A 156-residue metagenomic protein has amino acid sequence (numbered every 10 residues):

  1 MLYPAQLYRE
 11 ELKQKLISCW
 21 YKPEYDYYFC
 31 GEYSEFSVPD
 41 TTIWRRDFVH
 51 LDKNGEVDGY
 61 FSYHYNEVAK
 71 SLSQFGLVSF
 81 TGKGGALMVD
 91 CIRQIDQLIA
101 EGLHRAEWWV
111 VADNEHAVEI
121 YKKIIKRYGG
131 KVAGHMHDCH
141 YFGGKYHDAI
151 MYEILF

Functional and structural regions predicted by a protein language model:
M1-P39: A short, well-structured alpha-helix characteristic of acyl/acetyltransferase catalytic modules
D26-G84, L155: Acetyl-CoA-dependent GNAT
R45, H147-M151: Short hydrophobic/aromatic beta-strand or adjacent loop that forms the aromatic wall/cage of a ligand/substrate-binding
K83-A100, V118-K123: Conserved acetyl-CoA-binding loop-helix of GNAT-fold acetyltransferases
E107-K122, C139-H140: Conserved beta-strand-loop-alpha-helix junction that forms the acyl-donor binding cleft
W109-V110, R127-K145: Conserved catalytic-core motifs of GNAT/GCN5-like acyltransferases
Y121-K126, Y152: Conserved active-site tyrosine of GNAT-family acetyltransferases
